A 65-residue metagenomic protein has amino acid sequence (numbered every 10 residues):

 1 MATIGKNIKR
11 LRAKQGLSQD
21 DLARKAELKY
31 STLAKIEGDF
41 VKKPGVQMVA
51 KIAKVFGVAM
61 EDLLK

Functional and structural regions predicted by a protein language model:
M1-K14: A short, Lys/Arg-rich alpha-helix, primarily the initiator
T3, E61-K65: Short hydrophobic/aromatic patches at helix-to-coil boundaries
K9, A34-K35, L64: Key DNA-contacting residues within the recognition helix of helix-turn-helix
A13, R24, K54: Alpha-helical residues within the helix-turn-helix
L17-K35: Short alpha-helical DNA-recognition segment
K35, D39, K51: Alpha-helical DNA-recognition elements
Q47-D62: DNA major-groove recognition helix of helix-turn-helix/homeodomain DNA-binding modules
